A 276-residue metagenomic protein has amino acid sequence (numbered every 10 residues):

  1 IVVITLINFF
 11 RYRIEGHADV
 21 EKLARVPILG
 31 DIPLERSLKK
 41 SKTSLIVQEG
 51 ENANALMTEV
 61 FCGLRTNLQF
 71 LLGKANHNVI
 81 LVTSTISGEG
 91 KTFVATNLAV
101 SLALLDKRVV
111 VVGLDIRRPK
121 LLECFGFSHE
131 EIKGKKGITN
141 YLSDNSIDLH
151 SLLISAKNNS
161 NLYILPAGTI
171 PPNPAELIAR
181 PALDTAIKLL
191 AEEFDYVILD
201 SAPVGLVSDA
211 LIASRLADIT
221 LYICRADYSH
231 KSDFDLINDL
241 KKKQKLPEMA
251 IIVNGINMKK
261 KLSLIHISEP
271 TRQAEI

Functional and structural regions predicted by a protein language model:
I1-R108, L114-T139, S143, I147-H150 (+6 more regions): Short boundary/hinge segments that flank catalytic cores
T83, D200-S201, I223-C224: Thr-Gly-centered strand-to-loop micro-motif
T92, G113, D200, D218: Conserved G/P- and acidic residue-centered "switch" motifs that form tight phosphate/ATP-binding loops in soluble
R108, S160-L162, E192-I198: Loop/turn-to-beta-strand initiation segments
A167-V207: Phosphate-binding/switch loop-helix module in NTP-utilizing enzymes
Y196, I219-Y222, A250: Well-ordered beta-strand positions
A210-A226: Inter-motif core of Ras-like GTPase G domains
